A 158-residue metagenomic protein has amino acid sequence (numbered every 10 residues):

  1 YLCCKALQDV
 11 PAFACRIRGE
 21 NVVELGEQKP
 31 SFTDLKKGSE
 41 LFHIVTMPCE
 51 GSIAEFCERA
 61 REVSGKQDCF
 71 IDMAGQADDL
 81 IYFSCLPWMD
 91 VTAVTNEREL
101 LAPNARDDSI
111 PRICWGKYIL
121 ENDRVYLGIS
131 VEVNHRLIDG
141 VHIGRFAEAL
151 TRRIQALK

Functional and structural regions predicted by a protein language model:
Y1-P30: Hydrophobic "lid/gating" helix adjacent to the active-site nucleophile that controls access to an acyl-thioester pocket
L2-V10, V63, A149, R153: Generic non-transmembrane alpha-helical segments
P11, A54, D107-K158: Active-site-proximal acidic secondary-structure segment that organizes catalysis
V22-E24, D34, D72-G75, A105: Short, conserved, surface-exposed binding loops centered on an aromatic residue
G26-G51, Y126-E132: Acyl/amide activation-and-transfer machinery of modular secondary-metabolite enzymes
K36-V94: Helical lid/core segments from catalytic subdomains that handle acyl or acyl-like groups
T46-C49, E97-A102, G128-S130, F146-E148: Short intrinsically disordered coil segments
I71, D78-C85, D90-Y126: Flexible, Gly/Pro-enriched loop and linker segments at secondary-structure and domain junctions
